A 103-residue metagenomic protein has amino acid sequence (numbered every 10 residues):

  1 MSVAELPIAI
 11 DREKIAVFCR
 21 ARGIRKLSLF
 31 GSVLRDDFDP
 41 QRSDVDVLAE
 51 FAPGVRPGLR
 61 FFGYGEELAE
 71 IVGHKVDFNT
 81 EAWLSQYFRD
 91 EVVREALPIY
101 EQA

Functional and structural regions predicted by a protein language model:
M1-S28, L34-Q41, F51-A103: Catalytic core of pol beta-like nucleotidyltransferases
D46-A49: Short, aliphatic-rich beta-strand segments
